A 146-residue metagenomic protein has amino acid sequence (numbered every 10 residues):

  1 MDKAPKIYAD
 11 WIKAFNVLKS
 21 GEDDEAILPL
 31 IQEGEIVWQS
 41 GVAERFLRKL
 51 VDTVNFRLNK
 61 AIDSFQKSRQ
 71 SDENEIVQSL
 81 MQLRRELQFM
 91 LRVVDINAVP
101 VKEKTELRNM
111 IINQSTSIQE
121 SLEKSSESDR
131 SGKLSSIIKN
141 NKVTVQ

Functional and structural regions predicted by a protein language model:
M1-I31: N-terminal leader/targeting peptides and immediately adjacent processing regions
K19-T144: Long, low-complexity or tandemly repetitive, helically biased scaffold regions used for multimeric assembly/adhesion
